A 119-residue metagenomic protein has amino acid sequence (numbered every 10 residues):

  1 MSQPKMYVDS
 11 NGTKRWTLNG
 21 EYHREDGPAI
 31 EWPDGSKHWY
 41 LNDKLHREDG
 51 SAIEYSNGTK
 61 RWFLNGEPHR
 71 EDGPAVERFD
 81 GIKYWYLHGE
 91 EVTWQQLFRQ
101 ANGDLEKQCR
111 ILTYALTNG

Functional and structural regions predicted by a protein language model:
M1-G119: Glycine/tyrosine- and acidic-biased, solvent-exposed loop/turn segments at the edges of beta-strands
